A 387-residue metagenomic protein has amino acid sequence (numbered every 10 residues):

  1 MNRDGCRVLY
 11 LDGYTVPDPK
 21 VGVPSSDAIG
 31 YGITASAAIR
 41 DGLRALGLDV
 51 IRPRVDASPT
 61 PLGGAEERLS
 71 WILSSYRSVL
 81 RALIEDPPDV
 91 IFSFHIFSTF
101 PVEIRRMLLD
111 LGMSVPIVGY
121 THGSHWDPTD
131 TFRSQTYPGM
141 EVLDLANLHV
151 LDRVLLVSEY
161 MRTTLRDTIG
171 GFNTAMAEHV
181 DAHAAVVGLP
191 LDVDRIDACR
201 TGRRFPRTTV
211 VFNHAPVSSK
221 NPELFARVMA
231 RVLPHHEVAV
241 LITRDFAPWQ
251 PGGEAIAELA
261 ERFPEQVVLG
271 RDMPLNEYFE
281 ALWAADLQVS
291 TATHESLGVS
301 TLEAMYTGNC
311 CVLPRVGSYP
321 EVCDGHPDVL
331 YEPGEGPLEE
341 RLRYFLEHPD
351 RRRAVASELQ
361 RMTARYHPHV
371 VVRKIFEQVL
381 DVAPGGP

Functional and structural regions predicted by a protein language model:
G30, T34, S70, E347-D381: A charged, aromatic-enriched C-terminal amphipathic alpha-helix characteristic of glycosyltransferases across folds
V142, A146-H183, L191-V193: A short, active-site helix/loop in glycosyltransferases that binds the activated sugar's phosphate group
L155, R195, G202-K220, A226-L233: Conserved donor-binding/catalytic core segment of Leloir-type glycosyltransferases
V238-A255, R271: Glycosyltransferase donor-sugar binding loop
G253-M273: Nucleotide-activated donor-binding/catalytic signature segment of Leloir-type glycosyltransferases, i.e., the conserved
T293: Aromatic "clamp/platform" in nucleotide-sugar-dependent glycosyltransferases that forms part of the donor/acceptor
C310-L313: Short hydrophobic beta-strand element within catalytic cores of glycosyltransferases and related nucleotide-activated
G325-G336, Y344-P349: Conserved acidic donor-binding segment of nucleotide-sugar-dependent glycosyltransferases
